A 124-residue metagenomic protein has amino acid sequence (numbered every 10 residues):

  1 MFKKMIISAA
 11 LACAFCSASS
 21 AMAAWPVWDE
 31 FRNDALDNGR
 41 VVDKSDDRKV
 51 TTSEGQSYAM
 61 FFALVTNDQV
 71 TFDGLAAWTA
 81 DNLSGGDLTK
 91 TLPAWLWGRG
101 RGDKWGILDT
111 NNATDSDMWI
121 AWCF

Functional and structural regions predicted by a protein language model:
M1-A9: Bacterial N-terminal signal peptides that target proteins for export
M1-F2, S20-A23: Basic/polar N-terminal segments that are highly enriched at the extreme N-terminus, encompassing both cleavable
S8-S17: Bacterial N-terminal signal peptides
C13-A14, D103, T110: Generic marker of residues within folded, mature protein domains
M22-E54, L64-I107: Low-complexity, Ser/Thr/Pro/Gly-enriched N-terminal "stalk/linker" regions
T52-A59, I107-F124: Aromatic-rich carbohydrate-recognition surfaces in CAZymes
